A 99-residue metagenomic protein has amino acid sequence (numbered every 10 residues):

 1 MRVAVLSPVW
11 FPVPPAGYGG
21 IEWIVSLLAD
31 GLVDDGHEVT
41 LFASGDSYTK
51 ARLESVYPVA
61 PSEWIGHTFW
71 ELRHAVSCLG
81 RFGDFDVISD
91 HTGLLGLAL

Functional and structural regions predicted by a protein language model:
M1-Y18: Nucleotide-activated donor-dependent transferases that construct or modify glycoconjugates
V3-A4, D86-S89: Active-site proximal beta-strand in glycosyltransferases
V9-P12, L27-I65: N-terminal strand-loop element at the rim of the active site of nucleotide-sugar-dependent glycosyltransferases
P14-A16, K50-R52, L97-L99: Short glycine-/acidic-enriched loop or helix-start segments at secondary-structure transitions that form or flank
G17-G31: Conserved alpha-helical elements of sugar-nucleotide-dependent glycosyltransferases
W64-W70, V87: Short, flexible loop segments at the rims of nucleotide/cofactor-binding pockets, characterized by
R73-D84: Short, well-structured alpha-helical segments in soluble
D90-L95: Short His-centered aromatic/hydrophobic patch
